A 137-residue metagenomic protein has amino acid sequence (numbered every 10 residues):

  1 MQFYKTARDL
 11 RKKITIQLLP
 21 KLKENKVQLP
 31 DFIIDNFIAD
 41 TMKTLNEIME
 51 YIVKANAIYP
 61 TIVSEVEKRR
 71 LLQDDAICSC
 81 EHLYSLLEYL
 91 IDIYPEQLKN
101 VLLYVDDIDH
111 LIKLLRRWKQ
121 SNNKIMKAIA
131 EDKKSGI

Functional and structural regions predicted by a protein language model:
M1-I137: Amphipathic alpha-helical assembly/interaction segments
